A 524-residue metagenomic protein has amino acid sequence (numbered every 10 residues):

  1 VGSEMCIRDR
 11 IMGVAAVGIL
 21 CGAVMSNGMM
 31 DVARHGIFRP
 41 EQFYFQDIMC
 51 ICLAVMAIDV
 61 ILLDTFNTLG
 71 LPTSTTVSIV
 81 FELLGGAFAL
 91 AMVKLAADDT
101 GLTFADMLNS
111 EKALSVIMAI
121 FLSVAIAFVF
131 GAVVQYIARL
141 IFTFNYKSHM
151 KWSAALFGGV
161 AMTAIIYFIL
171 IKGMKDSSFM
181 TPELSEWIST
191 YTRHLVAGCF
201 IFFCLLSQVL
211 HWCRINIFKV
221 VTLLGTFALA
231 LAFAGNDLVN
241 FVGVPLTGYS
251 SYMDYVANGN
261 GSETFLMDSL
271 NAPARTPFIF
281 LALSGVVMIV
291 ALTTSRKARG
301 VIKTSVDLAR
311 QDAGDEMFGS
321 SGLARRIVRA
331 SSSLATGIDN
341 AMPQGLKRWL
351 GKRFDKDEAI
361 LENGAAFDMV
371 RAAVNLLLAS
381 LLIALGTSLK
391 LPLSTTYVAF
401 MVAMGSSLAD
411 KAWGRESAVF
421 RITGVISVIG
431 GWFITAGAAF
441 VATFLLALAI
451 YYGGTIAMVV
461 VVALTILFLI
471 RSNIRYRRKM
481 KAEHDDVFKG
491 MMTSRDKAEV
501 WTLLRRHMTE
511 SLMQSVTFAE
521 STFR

Functional and structural regions predicted by a protein language model:
G2-I7: Short, small-residue-biased leader/transition segments that mark boundaries at the very start of proteins
R8-A105, S115, S388, L393: Early transmembrane hairpin of solute transport permeases
I19-V32, V55-N67, E82, G86-L95 (+13 more regions): Transmembrane alpha-helical segments of multi-pass membrane transport proteins and ion-pumping complexes
N27, D31-C50, M174-K219, V306 (+2 more regions): Helix-loop-helix hairpins and the membrane-proximal interhelical loops of multi-pass alpha-helical transport proteins
A91-E111, I169-L184, P245-G248, Y252-A272 (+2 more regions): Transmembrane helix-loop junctions at the membrane interface of multipass transporters and ion channels
V116-H211, T222-L224, F280-S295, R310-M317 (+3 more regions): Core mid-bundle transmembrane helix pairs that form the ion/substrate translocation pathway in diverse multi-pass
I141-Y146, E358-G364, L408-V428: Alpha-helical transmembrane segments
A309-K352, N473-R524: Non-transmembrane accessory domains of multi-pass membrane transporters/channels
